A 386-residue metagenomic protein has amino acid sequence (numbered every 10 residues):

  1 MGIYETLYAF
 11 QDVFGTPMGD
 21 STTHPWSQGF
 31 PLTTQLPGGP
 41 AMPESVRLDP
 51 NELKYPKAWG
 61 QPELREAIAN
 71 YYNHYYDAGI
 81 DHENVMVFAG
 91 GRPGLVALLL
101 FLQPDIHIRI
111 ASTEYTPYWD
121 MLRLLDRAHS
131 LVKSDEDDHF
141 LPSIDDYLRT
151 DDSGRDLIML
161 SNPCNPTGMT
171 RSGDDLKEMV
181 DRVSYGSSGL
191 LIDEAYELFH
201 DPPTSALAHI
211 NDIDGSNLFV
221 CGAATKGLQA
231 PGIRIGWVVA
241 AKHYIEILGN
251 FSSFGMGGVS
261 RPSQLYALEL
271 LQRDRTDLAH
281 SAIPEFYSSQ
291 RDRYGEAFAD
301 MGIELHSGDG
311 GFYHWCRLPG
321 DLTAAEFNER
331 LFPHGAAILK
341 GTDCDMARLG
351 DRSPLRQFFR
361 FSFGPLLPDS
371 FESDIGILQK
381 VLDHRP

Functional and structural regions predicted by a protein language model:
G2-A89, L271-R273, H384-P386: N-terminal small-domain helix-loop-helix segment of the aminotransferase-like
P25, L268, P284-G295, L305-R317 (+1 more regions): Conserved glycine-rich beta-strand-loop-beta hairpin in the small C-terminal domain of fold type I
W26-G29, I68, V85, I108 (+9 more regions): Generic structural signal for small/hydrophobic residues in well-ordered secondary structure, especially within
G29-T33, Q61, R92, Y115-T116 (+10 more regions): Short, solvent-exposed loop/turn segments at secondary-structure junctions
T33-T34, Y287-S288, G302-G335: Conserved PLP-binding catalytic core of the aspartate aminotransferase-like
E52-Y185, L190, E197-D214, F219: Conserved core of the PLP fold type I
P62, N70, A78-G79, D214 (+2 more regions): PLP-dependent enzyme catalytic core of the Aspartate aminotransferase-like
N211-E285, K380-R385: Conserved core segment of the aminotransferase class I/II
